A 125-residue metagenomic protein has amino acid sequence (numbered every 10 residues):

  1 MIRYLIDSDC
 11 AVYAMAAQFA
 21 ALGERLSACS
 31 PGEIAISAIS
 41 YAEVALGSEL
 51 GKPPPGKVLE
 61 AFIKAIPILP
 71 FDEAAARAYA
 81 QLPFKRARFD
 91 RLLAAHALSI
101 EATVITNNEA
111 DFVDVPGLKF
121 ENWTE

Functional and structural regions predicted by a protein language model:
I2-L5, A14-T103, V113-V115, K119 (+1 more regions): PIN-domain endoribonuclease scaffold, especially VapC-family toxins
N107: Conserved acidic donor-binding loop of glycosyltransferase catalytic domains
A110: Conserved Rossmann-like nucleotide-cofactor binding loop
